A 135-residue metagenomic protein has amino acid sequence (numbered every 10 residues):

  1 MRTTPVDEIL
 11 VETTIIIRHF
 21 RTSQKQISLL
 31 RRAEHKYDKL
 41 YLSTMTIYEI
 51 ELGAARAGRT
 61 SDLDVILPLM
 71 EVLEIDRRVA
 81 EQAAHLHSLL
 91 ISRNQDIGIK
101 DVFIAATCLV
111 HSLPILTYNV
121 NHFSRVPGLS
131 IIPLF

Functional and structural regions predicted by a protein language model:
M1-L42, L52-M70: Short, well-structured N-terminal submotif of metal-dependent ribonuclease cores
R2-D7, S28, E71-L116: Active-site neighborhoods of divalent-metal-dependent phosphate/nucleic-acid chemistry enzymes
E12-T13, I50, A83, C108 (+1 more regions): Generic structural signal for small/hydrophobic residues in well-ordered secondary structure, especially within
I15-I16, T46, V79, F103-I104 (+1 more regions): Alpha-helix capping/helix-boundary segments
I16-I17, Y48-E51, S124, I132: Nucleotide phosphate-binding site architecture
R56-A57, Y118-N121: Short, polar loop motifs at secondary-structure junctions
